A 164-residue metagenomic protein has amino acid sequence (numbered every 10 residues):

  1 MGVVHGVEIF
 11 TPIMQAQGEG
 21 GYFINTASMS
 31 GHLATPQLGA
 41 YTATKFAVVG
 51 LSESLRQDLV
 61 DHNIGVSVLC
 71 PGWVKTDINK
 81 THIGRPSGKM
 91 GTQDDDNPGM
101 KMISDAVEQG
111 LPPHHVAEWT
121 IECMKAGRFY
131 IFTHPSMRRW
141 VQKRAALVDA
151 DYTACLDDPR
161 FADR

Functional and structural regions predicted by a protein language model:
V4, Y41, V49: Catalytic tyrosine of NAD(P)H-dependent dehydrogenase/reductases that use a Tyr as the general acid/base
V7, T44: Active-site helix of classical SDR
I13, Q17, L33, S54-I64: Active-site-adjacent segment of SDR/Rossmann-fold oxidoreductases
S28: Residue(s) in the substrate-gating loop at a strand-loop-helix junction that position the organic substrate next
T35-G39: Active-site loop immediately N-terminal to the catalytic Tyr-X3-Lys motif of short-chain dehydrogenase/reductase
D61-P135: SDR active-site lid
D149-R164: Non-catalytic terminal and boundary segments that flank Rossmann-like NAD(P)-dependent oxidoreductase
